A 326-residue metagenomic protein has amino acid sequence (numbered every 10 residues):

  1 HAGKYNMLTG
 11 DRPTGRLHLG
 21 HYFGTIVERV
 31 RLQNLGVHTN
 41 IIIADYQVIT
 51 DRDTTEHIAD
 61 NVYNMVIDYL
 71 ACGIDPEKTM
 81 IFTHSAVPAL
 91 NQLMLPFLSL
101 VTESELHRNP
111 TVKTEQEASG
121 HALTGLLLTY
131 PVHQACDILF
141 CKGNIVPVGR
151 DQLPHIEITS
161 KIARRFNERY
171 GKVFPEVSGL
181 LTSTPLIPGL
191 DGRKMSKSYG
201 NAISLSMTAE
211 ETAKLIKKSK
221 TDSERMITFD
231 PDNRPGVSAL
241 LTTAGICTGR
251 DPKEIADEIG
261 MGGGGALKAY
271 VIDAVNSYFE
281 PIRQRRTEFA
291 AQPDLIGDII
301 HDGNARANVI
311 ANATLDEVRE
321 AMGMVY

Functional and structural regions predicted by a protein language model:
H1-C136, S277, T287: N-terminal Rossmann-like or analogous alpha/beta NTP/dinucleotide-binding catalytic cores that position adenine
V37-H38, E103-H107, F140-P147, G245-I255 (+1 more regions): Short helix-capping/linker segments at secondary-structure and domain boundaries
T54-T55, V146-G149, I227: Short, polar/flexible loop-turn hinges at active-site or ligand-entry regions and domain interfaces
N61, A89, P154-H155, G236: An acidic site on a long C-lobe helix of protein kinase domains
T111-I162, F166, Y170: Internal, conserved structured core segments that host functional sites
P154, S160-Y326: Conserved nucleotide- and phosphate/pyrophosphate-binding catalytic cores in adenylate/nucleotidyl-handling enzymes
